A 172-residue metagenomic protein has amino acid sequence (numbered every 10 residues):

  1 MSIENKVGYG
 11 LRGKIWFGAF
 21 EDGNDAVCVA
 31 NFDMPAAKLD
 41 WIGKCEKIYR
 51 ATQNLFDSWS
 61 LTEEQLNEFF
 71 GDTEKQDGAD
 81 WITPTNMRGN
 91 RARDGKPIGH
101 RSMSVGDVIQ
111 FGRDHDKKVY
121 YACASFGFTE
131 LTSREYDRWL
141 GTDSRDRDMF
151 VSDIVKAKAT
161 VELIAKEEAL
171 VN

Functional and structural regions predicted by a protein language model:
M1-C28, D33, A37, C45: Active-site-proximal polar cores
I3, K166-N172: Non-Sec secretion/translocation targeting segments of pathogen effectors
P35-R113: Short, conserved turn/kink motifs that form compact alpha/beta structural patches or helix kinks used as
S102-W139: Short, compact, well-ordered microdomains
S133-I154: Short solvent-exposed strand/turn elements
